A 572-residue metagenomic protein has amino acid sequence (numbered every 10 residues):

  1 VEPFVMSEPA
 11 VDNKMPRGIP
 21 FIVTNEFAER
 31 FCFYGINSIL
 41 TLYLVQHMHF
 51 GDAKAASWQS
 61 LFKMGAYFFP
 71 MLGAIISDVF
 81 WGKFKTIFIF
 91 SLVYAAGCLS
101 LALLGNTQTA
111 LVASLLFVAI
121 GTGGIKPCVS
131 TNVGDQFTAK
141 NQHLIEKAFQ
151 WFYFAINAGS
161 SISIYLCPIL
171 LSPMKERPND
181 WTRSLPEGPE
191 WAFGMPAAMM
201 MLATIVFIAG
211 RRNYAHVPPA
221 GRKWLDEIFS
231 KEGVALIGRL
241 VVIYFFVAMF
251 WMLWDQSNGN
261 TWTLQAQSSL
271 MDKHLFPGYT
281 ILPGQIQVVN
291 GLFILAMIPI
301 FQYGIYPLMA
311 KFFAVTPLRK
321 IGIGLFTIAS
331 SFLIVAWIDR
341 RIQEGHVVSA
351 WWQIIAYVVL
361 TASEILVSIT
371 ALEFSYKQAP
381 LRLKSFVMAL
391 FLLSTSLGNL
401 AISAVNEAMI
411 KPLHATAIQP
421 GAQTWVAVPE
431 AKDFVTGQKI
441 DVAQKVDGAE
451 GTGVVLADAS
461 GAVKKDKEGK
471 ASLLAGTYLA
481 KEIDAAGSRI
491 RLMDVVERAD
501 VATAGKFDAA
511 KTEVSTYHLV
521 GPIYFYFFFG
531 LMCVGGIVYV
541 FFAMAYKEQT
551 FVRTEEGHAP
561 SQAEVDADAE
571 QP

Functional and structural regions predicted by a protein language model:
V1-F21, F137-E146, Q150, A155 (+7 more regions): Intracellular loop-helix junctions on the cytosolic face of multi-pass helical membrane proteins
F27, Q108-I125, I338, E344-L366: Hydrophobic core of transmembrane alpha-helices in multi-pass small-molecule transporters, especially MFS/SLC-type
N37-S38, F68-I75, A158-P173, R177 (+2 more regions): A gly/Pro-rich, aromatic-decorated transmembrane alpha-helix motif that marks the paired, flexible gating helices
S60-D78, S161, V288-Y303: Central cavity-lining transmembrane alpha-helices of secondary-active solute carriers, predominantly the Major
V79-S91, L144, P307-F326, R382: Cytoplasmic membrane-interface "Motif A"-like loop-to-helix N-cap segments of 12-TM Major Facilitator Superfamily
F90-L111, F326-G345: C-terminal ends and interior cores of transmembrane alpha-helices in multi-pass membrane transporters/permeases
G124-A139, E364-A379: Intracellular juxtamembrane helix-capping segments at the cytosolic ends of symmetry-related transmembrane helices
L413-Q423, V428-S515: Small/polar beta-strand repeat architecture
